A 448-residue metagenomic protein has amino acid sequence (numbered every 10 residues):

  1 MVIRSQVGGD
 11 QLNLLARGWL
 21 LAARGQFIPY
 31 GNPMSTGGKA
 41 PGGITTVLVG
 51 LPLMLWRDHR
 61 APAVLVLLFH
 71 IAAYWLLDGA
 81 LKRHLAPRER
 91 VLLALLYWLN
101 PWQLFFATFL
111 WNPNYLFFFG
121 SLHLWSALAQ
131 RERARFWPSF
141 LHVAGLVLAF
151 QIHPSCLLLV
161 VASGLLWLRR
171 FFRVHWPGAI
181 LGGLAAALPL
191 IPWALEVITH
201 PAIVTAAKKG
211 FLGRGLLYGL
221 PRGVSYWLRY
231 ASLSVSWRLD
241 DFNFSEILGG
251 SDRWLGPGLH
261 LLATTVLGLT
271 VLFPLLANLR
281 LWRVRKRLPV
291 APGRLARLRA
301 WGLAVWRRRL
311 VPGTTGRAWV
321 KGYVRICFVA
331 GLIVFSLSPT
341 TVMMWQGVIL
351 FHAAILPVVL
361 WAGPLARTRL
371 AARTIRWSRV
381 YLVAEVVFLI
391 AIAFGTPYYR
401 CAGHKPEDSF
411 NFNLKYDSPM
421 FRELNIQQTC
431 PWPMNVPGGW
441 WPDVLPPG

Functional and structural regions predicted by a protein language model:
L12-V47, L55, R214-Y218: Extracytosolic helix-loop segments that constitute the early lumenal/periplasmic catalytic or substrate-binding loops
V64-L85, L122, L272-A277: Transmembrane-helix motifs of polytopic, lipid-linked glycan transferases
H84-P87, S121-L141, A149: Membrane-interface transmembrane helices that cradle and orient dolichyl/undecaprenyl
L93-L99, L146, F150: Short helix- or helix-capping micro-motifs that position conserved polar/aromatic residues at function-defining sites
W102-Y115: Short acidic/glycine- and proline-prone juxtamembrane loop motifs at membrane-interface regions of multi-pass membrane
F106-A107, L158, K321-L370: Hydrophobic/aromatic-rich transmembrane helices and adjacent perimembrane loops
V160-F273, N278-L281: Transmembrane-lumen/periplasm boundary regions of multi-pass, lipid-linked membrane glycan transferases
G183, A187, A362-R400: Signature aromatic-anchored transmembrane alpha helix within multi-pass, membrane-resident enzymes that catalyze glycan
